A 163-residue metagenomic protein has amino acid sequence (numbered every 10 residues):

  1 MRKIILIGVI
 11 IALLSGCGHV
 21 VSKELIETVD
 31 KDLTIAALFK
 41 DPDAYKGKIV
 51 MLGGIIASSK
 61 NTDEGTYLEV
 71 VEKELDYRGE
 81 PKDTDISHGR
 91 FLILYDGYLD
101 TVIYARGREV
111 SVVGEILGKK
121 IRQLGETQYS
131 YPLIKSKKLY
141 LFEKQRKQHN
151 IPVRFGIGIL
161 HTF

Functional and structural regions predicted by a protein language model:
M1-C17: Sec-dependent bacterial lipoprotein signal peptides
C17-F163: OB-fold and OB-like single-stranded nucleic-acid-recognition modules and their adjacent interaction interfaces
